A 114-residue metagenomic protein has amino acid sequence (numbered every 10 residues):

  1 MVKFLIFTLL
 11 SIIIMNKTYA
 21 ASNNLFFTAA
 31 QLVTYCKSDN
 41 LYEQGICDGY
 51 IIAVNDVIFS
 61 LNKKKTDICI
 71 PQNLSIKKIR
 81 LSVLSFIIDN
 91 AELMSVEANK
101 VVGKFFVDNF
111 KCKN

Functional and structural regions predicted by a protein language model:
M1-V2, S38: Hydrophobic alpha-helical segments, principally membrane-spanning helices and signal/leader peptides
V2-T8: Sec-dependent signal peptide recognition, specifically the positively charged N-region followed immediately by
L5, M15-S22: Sec/Tat signal peptide C-region and signal peptidase I cleavage site
N24-S85, F105: Short N-proximal segments of mature Sec-exported proteins
K78-N114: Surface-exposed, polar helix/loop patches in the mature regions of secreted/periplasmic/lumenal proteins that form
